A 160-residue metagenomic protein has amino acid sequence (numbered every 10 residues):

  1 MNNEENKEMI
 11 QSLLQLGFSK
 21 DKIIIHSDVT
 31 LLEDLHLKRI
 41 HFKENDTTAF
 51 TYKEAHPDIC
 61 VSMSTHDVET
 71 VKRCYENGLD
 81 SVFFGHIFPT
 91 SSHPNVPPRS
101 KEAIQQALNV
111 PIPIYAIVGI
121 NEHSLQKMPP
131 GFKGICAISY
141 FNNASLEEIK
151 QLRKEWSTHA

Functional and structural regions predicted by a protein language model:
M1-E8, S12-S27, L31-D46, E54 (+1 more regions): Conserved alpha/beta-domain cores
N2, F42, M63, V96 (+2 more regions): Glycine- and other small-residue-rich loops at beta-strand/loop junctions that grip anionic moieties
K7-I24, Y52-H66, P97-E122, W156: Alpha-helix-loop-beta-strand connector modules within alpha/beta enzyme cores
I23-K38, H66-D80, N109-I138, N142 (+1 more regions): Catalytic cores of alpha/beta
E44-Y52, F83-P97, L125, P129-H159: Glycine-rich phosphate-binding active-site loops on the catalytic face of alpha/beta enzymes
C60-S91, V96-P97: Internal catalytic-core helix/loop-beta-alpha segment that presents or stabilizes conserved functional determinants
